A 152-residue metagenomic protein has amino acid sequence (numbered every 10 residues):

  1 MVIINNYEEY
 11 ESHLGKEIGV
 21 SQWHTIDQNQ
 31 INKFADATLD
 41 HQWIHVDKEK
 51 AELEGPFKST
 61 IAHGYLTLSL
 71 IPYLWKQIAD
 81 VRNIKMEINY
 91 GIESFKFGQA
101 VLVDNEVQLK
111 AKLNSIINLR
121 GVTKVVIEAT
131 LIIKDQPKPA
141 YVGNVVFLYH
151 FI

Functional and structural regions predicted by a protein language model:
M1-H13, V101-I152: HotDog/MaoC-like acyl-thioester-processing domains
M1-I88: Hot-dog-fold acyl-thioester-processing enzymes
Q42-H45, L53, I88-Y90, E128-I132 (+1 more regions): Short, low-complexity, polar/charged sequence segments that are solvent-exposed and flexible
I92-F97: Short alpha-helix capping/helix-loop boundary micro-motifs
